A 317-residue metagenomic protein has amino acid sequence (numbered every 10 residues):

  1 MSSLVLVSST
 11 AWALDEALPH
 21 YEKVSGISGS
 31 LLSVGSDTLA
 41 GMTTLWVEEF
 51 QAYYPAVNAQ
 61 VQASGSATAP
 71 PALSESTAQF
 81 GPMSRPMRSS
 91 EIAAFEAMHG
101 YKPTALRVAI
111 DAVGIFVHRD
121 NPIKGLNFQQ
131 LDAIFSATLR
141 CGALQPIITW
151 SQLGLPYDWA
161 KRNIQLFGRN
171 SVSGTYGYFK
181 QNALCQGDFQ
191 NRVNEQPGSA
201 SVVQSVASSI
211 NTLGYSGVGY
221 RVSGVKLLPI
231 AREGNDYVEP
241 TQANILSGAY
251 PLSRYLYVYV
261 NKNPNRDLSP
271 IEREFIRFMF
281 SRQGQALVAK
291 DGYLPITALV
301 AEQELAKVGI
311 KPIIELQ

Functional and structural regions predicted by a protein language model:
M1-S3: Sec-dependent N-terminal signal peptides
S8-T10: N-terminal signal peptide c-region/cleavage motif recognized by signal peptidases
W12-Q317: Flexible loop/hinge segments at secondary-structure junctions
